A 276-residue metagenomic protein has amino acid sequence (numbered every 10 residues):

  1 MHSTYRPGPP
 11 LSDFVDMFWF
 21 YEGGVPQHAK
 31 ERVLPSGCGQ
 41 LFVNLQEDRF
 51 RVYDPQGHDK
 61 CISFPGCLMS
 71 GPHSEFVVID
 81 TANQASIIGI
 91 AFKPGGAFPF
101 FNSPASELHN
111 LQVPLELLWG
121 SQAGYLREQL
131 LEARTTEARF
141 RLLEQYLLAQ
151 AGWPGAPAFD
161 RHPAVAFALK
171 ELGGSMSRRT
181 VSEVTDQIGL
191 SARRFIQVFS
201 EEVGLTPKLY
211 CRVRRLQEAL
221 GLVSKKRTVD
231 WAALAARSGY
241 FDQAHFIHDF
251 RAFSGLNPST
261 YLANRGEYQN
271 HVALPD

Functional and structural regions predicted by a protein language model:
M1-S182, D186-A192, L205-T206, G221-K225 (+2 more regions): Alpha-helical bundle regulatory/interaction domains
T180, V198-F199: Extended amphipathic alpha-helical scaffolding segments in membrane-proximal extra-membrane regions of membrane
F195, E202, A219: DNA major-groove recognition helices of helix-turn-helix
F199, P207, C211, D249-R251 (+1 more regions): DNA major-groove recognition helix of helix-turn-helix
